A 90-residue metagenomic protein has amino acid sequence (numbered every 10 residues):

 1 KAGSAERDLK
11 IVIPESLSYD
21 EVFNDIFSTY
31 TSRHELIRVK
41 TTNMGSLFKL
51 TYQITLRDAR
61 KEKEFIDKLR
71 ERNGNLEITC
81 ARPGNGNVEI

Functional and structural regions predicted by a protein language model:
K1-T41: Canonical alpha-helical transmembrane segment with a positive-inside/aromatic-interface signature
L9, L47-I54: Short, hydrophobic beta-strand segments
S16-L17, T55-K61: Helix N-cap motif at beta-to-alpha junctions
R33-V39, I66, E71-N85: Conserved short beta-strand edge segments in small beta-sheet-based binding/regulatory domains
K40-F48, A81-I90: Short proline/glycine- and acidic-rich turn/helix-capping motifs at secondary-structure junctions
R60, F65, L69-R70, I90: Amphipathic alpha-helical interaction surfaces in cytosolic regulatory modules
